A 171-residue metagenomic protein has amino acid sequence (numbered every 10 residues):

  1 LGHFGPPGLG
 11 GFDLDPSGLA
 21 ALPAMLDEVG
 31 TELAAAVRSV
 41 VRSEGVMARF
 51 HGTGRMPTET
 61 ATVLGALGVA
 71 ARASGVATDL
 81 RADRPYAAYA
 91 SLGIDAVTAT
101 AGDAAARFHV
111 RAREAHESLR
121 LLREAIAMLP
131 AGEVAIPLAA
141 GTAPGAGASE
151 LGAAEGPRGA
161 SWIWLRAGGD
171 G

Functional and structural regions predicted by a protein language model:
L1-G171: Active-site bordering "gate/hinge" segments that shape substrate access to catalytic or cofactor-binding pockets
